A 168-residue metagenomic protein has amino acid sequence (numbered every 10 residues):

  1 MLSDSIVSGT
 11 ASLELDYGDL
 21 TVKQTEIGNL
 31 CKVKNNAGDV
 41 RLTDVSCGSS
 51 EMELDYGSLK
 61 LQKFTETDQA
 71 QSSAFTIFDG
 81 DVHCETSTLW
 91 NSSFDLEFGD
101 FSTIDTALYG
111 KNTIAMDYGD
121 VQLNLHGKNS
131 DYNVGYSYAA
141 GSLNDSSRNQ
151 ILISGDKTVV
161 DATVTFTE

Functional and structural regions predicted by a protein language model:
M1-E168: Intrinsically disordered, low-complexity terminal regions
